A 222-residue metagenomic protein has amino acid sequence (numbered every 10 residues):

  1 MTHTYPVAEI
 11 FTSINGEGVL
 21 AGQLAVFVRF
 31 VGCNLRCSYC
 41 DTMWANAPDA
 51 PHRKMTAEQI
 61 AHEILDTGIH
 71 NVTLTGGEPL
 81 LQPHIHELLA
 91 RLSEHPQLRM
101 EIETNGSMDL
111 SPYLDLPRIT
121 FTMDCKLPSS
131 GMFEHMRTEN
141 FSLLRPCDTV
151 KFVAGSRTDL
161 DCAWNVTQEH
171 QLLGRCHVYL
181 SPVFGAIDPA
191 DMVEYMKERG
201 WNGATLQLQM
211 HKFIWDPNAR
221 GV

Functional and structural regions predicted by a protein language model:
M1-V31, L35-Y39, M43, R199-Q209 (+1 more regions): Flexible, acidic/Gly-rich N-terminal and inter-domain linker regions that tether and position cofactor-handling modules
H3-A8, T12-N15, L35, Y39 (+7 more regions): Amphipathic, alpha-helical segments enriched in basic
Y5, E9, L24-A25, R36-R118: Conserved Radical SAM active-site core
G22-F27, C37, M43-A45, T56 (+4 more regions): General N-terminal targeting signals
F27, T73, T149-K151: Short aromatic/hydrophobic contact patches that present stacked aromatics for nucleic-acid/ligand binding
A61, L80-V222: Conserved AdoMet/S-adenosylmethionine-binding subsite of the radical SAM
